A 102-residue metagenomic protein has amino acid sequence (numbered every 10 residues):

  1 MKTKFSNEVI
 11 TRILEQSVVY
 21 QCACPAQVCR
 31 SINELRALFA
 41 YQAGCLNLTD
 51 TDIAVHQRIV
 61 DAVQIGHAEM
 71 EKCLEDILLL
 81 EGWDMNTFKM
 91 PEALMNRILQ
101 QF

Functional and structural regions predicted by a protein language model:
M1-K2, A23, L35-R36: Generic detector of short, locally flexible boundary/turn motifs and exposed helical patches
M1-T11, A93-F102: Long acidic/polar interaction regions in large eukaryotic complex-forming proteins
F5-V19, G44-A54: Short, charged/polar, low-complexity loop and linker segments that flank or interrupt alpha-helical bundles
S17-C29: Short, charge/polar-rich alpha-helical segments
Q27-E34, T51-I53, G82-M90: Low-complexity, charged, repeat-rich alpha-helical/coil interaction segments
V28-S31, L35-L38, Q42-C45, V55 (+2 more regions): Amphipathic alpha-helices that form helix-helix packing interfaces
V60-F102: Amphipathic alpha-helical binding modules
